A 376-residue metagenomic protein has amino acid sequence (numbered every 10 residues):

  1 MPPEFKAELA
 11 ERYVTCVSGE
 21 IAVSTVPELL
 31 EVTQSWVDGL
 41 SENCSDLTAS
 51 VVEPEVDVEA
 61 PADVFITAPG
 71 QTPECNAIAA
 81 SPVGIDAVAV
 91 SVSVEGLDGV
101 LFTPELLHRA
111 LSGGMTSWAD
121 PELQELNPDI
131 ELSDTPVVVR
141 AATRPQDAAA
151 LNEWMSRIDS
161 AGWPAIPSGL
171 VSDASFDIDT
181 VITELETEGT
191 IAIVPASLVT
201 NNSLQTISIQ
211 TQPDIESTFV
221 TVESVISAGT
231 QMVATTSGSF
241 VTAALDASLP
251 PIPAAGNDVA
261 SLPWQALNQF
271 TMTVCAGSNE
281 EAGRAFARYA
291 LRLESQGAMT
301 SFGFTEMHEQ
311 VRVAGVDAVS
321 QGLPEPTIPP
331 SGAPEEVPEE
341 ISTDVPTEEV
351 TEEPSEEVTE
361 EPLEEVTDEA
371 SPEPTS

Functional and structural regions predicted by a protein language model:
M1-P338: Flexible loop/hinge segments at secondary-structure junctions
P2-P3, T327, S331, E335 (+5 more regions): Ser/Thr-rich, Proline-interspersed low-complexity disordered segments
